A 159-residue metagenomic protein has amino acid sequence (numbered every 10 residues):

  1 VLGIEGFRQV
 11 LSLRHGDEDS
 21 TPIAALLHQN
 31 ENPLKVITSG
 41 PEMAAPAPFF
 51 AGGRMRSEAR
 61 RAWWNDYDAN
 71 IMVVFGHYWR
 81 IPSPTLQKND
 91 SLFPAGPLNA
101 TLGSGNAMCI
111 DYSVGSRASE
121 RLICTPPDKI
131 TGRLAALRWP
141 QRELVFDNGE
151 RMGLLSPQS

Functional and structural regions predicted by a protein language model:
V1-W63: Active-site-proximal loop/helix segment associated with metal-binding centers of metalloenzymes
P46-S159: Long, positively charged, glycine-interspersed low-complexity recognition regions
